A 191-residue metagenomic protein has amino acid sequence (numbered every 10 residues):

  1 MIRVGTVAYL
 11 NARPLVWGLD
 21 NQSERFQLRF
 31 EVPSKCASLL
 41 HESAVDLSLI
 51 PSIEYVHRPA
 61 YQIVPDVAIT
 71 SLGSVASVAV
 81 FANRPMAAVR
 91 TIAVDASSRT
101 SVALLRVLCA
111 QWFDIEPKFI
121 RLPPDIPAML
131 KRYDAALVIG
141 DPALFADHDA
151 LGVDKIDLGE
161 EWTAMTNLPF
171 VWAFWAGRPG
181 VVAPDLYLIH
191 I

Functional and structural regions predicted by a protein language model:
M1-N21, E31, S77-D134: Bilobed "Venus flytrap"/periplasmic-binding protein-like clamshell domains and structurally analogous long
L10-N11, V32-P33, A44-V56, V67 (+1 more regions): Beta->alpha turn/N-cap motifs
L15-I53: Intrinsically disordered, low-complexity, positively charged segments
G18, S77-M86, F170-D185: A bilobed periplasmic-binding-protein/Venus flytrap-type ligand-binding module shared by bacterial periplasmic
A37-L39, V45-L49, P127-K155: Ligand-binding pocket segment of bilobal, Venus flytrap-like solute-binding proteins
H57-A68, D134-L137, A146-W162: Ligand-binding "clamshell"
E160-A173: A structural motif
H190-I191: Conserved small/polar residues in nucleotide/adenosyl-binding loops
